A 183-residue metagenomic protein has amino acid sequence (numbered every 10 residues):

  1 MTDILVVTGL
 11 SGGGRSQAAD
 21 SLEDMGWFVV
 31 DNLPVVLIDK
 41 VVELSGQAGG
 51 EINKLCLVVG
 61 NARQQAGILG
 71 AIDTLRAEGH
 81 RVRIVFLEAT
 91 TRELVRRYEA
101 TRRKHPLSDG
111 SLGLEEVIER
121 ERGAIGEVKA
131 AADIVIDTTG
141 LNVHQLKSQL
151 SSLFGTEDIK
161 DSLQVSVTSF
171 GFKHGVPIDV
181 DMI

Functional and structural regions predicted by a protein language model:
M1-L5, I52-L55: Pre-Walker A (Motif I) flank of P-loop NTPase domains
V6-L22: Glycine-rich phosphate-binding P-loop
E23-L75: Conserved nucleotide-sensing/catalytic segment adjacent to the nucleotide-binding pocket in NTP-handling enzymes
M25, E51-K54, E78-R83, A130-D133 (+2 more regions): Short glycine-/polar-rich loops that comprise or flank the Walker A/P-loop and associated switch/sensor motifs
A62-Q65, A89-L94, L141-V143, G171-G175: Conserved nucleotide-binding/hydrolysis micro-motifs of P-loop NTPases
H80-R102, L112, I136-D137, D181-I183: Conserved phosphate-donor/acceptor-positioning beta-strand/loop module used by diverse small-molecule
R92-L94, L107-I125: Long, charge-dense
E116-M182: C-terminal accessory "lid"/substrate-recognition subdomains
